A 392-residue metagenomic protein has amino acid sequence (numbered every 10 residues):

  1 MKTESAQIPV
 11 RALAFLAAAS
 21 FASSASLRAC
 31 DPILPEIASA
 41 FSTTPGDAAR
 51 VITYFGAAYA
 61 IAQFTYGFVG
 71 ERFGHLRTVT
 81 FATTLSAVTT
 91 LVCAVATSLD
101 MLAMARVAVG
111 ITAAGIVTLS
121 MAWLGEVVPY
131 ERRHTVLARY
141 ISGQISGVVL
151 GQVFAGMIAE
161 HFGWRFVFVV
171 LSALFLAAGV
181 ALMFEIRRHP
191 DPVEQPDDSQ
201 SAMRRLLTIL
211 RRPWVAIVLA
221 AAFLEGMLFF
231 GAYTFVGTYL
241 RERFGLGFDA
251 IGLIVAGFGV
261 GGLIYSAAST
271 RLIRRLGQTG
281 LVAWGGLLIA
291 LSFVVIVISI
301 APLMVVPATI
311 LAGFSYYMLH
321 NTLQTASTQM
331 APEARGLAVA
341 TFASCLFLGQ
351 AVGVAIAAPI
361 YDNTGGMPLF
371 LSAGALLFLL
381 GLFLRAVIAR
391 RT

Functional and structural regions predicted by a protein language model:
K2-A6, R187-L219: Juxtamembrane intracellular "pre-TM" segments in multi-pass secondary transporters
S42, G74, V95-M101, P129 (+2 more regions): Helix-breaking motifs and short loop linkers at transmembrane-helix boundaries and internal kinks in secondary membrane
I61-D100: Conserved MFS/SLC helix-loop-helix module at the cytosolic interface between two early adjacent transmembrane helices
Q63-G74, Y265-G277, Y361-D362: Helix-to-loop junctions at the C-terminal end of transmembrane segments in multipass secondary transporters
T89, D100-A108, L303-L311: Paired small-residue
A105-S146: Cytoplasmic helix-loop-helix junction between adjacent transmembrane helices in 12-TM secondary transporters
S172-V193, F383-I388: C-terminal membrane-cytosol helix-exit motif in multi-pass small-molecule transporters
T279-L323: C-terminal transmembrane helical hairpin of 12-TM major facilitator-type secondary transporters
